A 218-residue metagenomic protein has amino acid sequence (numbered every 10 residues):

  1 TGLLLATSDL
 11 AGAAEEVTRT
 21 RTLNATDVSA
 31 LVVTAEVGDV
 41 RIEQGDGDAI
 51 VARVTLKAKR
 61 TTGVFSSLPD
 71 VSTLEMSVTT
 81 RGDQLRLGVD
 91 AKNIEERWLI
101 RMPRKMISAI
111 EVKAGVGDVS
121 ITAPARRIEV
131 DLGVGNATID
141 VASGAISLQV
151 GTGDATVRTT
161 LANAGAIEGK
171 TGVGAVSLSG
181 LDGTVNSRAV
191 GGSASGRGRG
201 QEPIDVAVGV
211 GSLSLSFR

Functional and structural regions predicted by a protein language model:
T1-G2: Sec-dependent N-terminal signal peptides
A6-A114, S120-D131, T138-V150, T156-K170 (+3 more regions): Acidic (Asp/Glu) and glycine-rich low-complexity loops/linkers that are typically intrinsically disordered
